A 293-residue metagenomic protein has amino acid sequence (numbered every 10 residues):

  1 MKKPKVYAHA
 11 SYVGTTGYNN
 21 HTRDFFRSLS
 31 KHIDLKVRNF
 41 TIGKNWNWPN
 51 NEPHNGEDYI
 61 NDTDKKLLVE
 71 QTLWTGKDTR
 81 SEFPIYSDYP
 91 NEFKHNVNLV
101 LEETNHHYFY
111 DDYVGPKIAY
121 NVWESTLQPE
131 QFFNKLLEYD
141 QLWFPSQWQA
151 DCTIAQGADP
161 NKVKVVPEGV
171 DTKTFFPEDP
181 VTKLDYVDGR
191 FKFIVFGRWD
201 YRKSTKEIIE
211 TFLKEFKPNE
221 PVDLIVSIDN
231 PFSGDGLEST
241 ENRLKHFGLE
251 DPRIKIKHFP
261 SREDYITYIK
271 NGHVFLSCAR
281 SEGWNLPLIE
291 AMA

Functional and structural regions predicted by a protein language model:
Y7, D185-K203, I209-F212, L224-V226: Conserved donor-binding/catalytic core segment of Leloir-type glycosyltransferases
Y7, N47-G157: Extended catalytic core of nucleotide-activated donor transferases of GT-like folds
E130-Q131, V170-D185: Acidic anion/phosphate-binding donor-loop and adjacent secondary structure in glycosyltransferase catalytic cores
A150-V170, P177: Helix-loop-beta element that forms the nucleotide-linked donor phosphate-binding surface in glycosyltransferases
L237-E263: Nucleotide-activated donor-binding/catalytic signature segment of Leloir-type glycosyltransferases, i.e., the conserved
T267-G272: Short alpha-helical donor nucleotide-sugar binding micro-motif in glycosyltransferases
R280: Aromatic "clamp/platform" in nucleotide-sugar-dependent glycosyltransferases that forms part of the donor/acceptor
